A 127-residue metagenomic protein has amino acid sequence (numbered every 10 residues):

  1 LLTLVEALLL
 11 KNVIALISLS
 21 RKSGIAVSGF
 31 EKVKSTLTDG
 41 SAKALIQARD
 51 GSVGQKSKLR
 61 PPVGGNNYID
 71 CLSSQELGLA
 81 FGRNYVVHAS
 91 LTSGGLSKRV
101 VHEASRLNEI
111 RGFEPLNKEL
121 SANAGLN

Functional and structural regions predicted by a protein language model:
L1-I46: Extended interfacial segments that mediate partner engagement and assembly in macromolecular machines
S18, T38, G64, S105-N108 (+1 more regions): Signal for well-folded cores of large energy- and translation-related assemblies
K34, V53-K56, L77: Short, well-ordered alpha-helical microsegments
A42-K56, R60, N67: N-terminal positively charged helical leader segments and presequences
L59-P62, N84: Short, glycine/charged-enriched secondary-structure capping and boundary segments
S74, G78-A122: Helix-rich interaction surfaces within compact, conserved domain-sized segments that mediate assembly or partner
